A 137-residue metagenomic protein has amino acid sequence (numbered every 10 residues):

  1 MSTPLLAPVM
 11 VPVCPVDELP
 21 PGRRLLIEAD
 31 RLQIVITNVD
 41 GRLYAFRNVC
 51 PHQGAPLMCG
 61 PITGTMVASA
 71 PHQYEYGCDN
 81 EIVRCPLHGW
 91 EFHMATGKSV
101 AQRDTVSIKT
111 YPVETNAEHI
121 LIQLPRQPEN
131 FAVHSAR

Functional and structural regions predicted by a protein language model:
M1-D79, H93-M94, K98, V106-R137: N-terminal pre-ligand scaffold of iron-sulfur
C50, C85-H88: Short cysteine clusters
Q102: A short alpha->loop->secondary-structure connector
